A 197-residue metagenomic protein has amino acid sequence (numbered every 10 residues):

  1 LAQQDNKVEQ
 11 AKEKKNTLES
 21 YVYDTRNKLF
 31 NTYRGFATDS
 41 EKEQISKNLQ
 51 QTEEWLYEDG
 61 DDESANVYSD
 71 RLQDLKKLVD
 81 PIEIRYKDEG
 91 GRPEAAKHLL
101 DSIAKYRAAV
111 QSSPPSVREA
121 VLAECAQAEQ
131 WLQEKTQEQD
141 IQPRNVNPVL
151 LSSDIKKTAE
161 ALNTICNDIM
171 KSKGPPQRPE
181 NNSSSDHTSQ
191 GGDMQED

Functional and structural regions predicted by a protein language model:
L1-D197: PAZ/PAZ-like end-binding module
